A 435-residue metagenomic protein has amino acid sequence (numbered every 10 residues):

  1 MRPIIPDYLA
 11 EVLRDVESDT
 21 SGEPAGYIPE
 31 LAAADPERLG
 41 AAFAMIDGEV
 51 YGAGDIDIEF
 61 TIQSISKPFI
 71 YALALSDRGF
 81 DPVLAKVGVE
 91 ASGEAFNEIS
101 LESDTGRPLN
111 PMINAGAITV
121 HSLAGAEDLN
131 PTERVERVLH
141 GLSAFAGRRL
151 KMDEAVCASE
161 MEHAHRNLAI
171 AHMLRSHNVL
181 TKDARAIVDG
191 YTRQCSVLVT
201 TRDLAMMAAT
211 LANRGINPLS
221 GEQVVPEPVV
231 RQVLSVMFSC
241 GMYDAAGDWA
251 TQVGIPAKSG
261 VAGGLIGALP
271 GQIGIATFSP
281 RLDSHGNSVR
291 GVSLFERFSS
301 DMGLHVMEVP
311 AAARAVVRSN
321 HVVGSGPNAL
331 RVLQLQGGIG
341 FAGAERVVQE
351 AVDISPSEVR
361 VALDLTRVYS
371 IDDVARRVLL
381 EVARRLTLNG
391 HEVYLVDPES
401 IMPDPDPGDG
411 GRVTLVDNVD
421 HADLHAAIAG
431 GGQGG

Functional and structural regions predicted by a protein language model:
M1-S21, A74-Q194, T210: Active-site-adjacent helix/loop patches that line small-molecule binding or acyl-intermediate pockets
A10-L13, E17, I65-A72, S76 (+1 more regions): A charged amphipathic helix-loop-strand protein-protein interaction module that recurs in cytosolic assemblies
E17-A53, G264-G267: A short, well-structured edge-of-sheet supersecondary motif
L31-A34, L109-N110, E162, S196 (+1 more regions): Short Gly/Pro-enriched turn/cap motifs at secondary-structure boundaries
D47-G48, T61-L84, M207, I275: Active-site SXXK
R214-A246, A250-A329, R346: Structured C-terminal helix/loop/strand segments within mature extracytoplasmic catalytic/sensor domains
A315-G338, A342-R360, L365-V368, E381-G435: STAS-like cytosolic regulatory interaction modules
